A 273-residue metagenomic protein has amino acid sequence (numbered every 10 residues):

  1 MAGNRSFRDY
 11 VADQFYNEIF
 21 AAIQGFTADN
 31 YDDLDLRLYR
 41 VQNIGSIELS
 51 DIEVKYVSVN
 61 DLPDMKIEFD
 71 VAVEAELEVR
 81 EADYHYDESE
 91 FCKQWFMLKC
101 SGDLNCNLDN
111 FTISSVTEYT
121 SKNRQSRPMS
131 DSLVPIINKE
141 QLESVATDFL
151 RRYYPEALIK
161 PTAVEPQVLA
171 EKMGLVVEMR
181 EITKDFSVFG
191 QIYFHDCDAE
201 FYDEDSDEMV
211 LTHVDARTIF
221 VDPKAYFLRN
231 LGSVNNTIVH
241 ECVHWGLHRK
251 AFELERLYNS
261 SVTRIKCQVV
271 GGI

Functional and structural regions predicted by a protein language model:
A2-I273: Active-site hotspot residues in diverse enzymes, especially metal/ion-binding acidic/histidine motifs
